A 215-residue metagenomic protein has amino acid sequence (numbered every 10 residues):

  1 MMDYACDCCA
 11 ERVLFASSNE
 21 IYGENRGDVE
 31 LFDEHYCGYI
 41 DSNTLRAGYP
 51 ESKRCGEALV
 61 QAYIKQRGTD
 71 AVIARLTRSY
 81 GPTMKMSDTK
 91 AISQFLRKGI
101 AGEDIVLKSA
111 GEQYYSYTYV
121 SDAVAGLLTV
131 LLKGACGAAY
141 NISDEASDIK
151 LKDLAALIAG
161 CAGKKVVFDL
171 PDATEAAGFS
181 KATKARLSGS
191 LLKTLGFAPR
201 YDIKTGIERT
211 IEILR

Functional and structural regions predicted by a protein language model:
M1-R46: Conserved Rossmann-fold NAD(P)-dependent oxidoreductase catalytic core, especially the SDR/UDP-sugar
S17-S18, E57-P82: Conserved beta-loop-beta element that borders a ligand/cofactor-binding pocket
R26, R54, S79-Q94, E103 (+4 more regions): Glycine/proline-rich active-site loop of Rossmann-fold NAD(P)-dependent oxidoreductases
G48, S52-C55: Active-site helix of classical SDR
P82-T89, G111-V124, A139-G160, Y201-D202 (+1 more regions): Substrate-binding strand-loop-helix patch in Rossmann-like NAD(P)-dependent oxidoreductase/epimerase domains
F95, K133-A176: Mid/C-terminal beta-alpha module of Rossmann-like enzyme folds, strongest in SDR-family dehydrogenases/epimerases
V120, A139, K150-D153, E175-A198 (+1 more regions): Conserved C-terminal active-site "lid" loop/helix of NAD(P)H-dependent oxidoreductases that clamps the redox cofactor
